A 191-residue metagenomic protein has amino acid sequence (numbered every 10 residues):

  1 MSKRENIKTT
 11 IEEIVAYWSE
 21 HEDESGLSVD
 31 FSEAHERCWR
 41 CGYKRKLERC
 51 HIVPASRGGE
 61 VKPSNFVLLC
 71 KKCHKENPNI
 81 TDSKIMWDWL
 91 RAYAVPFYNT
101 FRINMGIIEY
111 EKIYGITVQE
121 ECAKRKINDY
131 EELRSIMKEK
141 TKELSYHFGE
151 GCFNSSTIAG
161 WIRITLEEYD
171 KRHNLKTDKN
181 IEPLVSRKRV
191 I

Functional and structural regions predicted by a protein language model:
M1-R37, G59: Short, charged surface segments at domain edges that flank catalytic/cofactor-binding sites
C38-C41, C70: Short cysteine-rich clusters marking metal-coordination/redox-active sites
G42-K46, N77: Cys/His-rich microdomains that often coordinate metals
E48-I52: Histidine-centered catalytic micro-motifs used for acid/base chemistry in nuclease and nucleotide-processing active
V53-V61, K84-A94: Short cysteine/histidine-rich metal-coordination sites, predominantly Zn2+-binding motifs
G59-N77: Short beta-strand-alpha-helix junction that forms the catalytic/metal-binding core of metal-dependent nuclease domains
A94-I127: PEST-like low-complexity intrinsically disordered regions enriched in Ser/Thr/Pro and acidic residues
S135-I191: C-terminal, charged low-complexity interaction regions
